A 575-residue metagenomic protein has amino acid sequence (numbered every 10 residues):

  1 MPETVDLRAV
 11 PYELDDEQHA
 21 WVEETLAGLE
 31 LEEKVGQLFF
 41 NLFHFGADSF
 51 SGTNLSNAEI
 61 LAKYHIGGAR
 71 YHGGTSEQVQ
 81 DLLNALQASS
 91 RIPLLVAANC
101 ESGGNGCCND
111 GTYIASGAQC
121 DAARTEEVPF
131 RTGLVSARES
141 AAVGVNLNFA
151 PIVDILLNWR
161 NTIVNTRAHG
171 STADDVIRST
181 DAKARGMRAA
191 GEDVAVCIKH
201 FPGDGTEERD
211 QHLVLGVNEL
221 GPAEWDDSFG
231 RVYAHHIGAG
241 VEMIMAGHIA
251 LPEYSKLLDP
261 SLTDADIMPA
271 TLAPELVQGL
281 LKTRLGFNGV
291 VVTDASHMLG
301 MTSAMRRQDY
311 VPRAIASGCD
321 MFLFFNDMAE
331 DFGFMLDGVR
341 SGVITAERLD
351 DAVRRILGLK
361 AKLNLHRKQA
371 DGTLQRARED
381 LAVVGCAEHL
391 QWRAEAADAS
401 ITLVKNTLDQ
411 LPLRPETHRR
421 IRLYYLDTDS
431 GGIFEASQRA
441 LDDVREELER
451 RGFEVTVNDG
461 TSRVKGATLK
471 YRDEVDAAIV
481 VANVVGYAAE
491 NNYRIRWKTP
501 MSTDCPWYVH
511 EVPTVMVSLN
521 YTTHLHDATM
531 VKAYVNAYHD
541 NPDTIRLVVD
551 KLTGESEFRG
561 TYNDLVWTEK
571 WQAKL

Functional and structural regions predicted by a protein language model:
M1-I60, A273-P274, T283, A304-L575: Preference for extracellular/luminal or secreted protein segments
V35-F43, G67-Y71, L94-S102, L147-P151 (+6 more regions): Hydrophobic faces of well-ordered beta-strands that scaffold small-molecule active sites in alpha/beta enzyme cores
G36, N57-S76, H236-M268, D473-E490: Short acidic, glycine-rich surface-loop motifs adjacent to enzyme active sites
H44-A47, V96-G106, N146-L156, I198-D204 (+3 more regions): Short glycine-enriched loops at secondary-structure junctions
A47-K63, V128-E139, E224-H235, M305-V311: Short, acidic/polar
S76-P93, E126-A142, R354: Active-site-adjacent structural elements in enzyme catalytic domains
V79-L94, G104-C108, S171-R348: Second-shell residues forming the walls of enzyme active-site clefts
A123-V145, I152-A173, T180, A184 (+4 more regions): A substrate-binding/cap region within the structured catalytic cores of diverse enzymes
